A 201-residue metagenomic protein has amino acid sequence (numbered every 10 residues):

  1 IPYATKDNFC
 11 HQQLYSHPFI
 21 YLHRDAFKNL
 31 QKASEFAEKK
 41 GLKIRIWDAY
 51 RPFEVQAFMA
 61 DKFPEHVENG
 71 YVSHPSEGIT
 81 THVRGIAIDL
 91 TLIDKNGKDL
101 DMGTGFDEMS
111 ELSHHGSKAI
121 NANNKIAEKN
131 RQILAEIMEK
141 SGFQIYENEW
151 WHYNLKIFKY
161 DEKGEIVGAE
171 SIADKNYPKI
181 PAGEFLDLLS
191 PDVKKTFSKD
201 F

Functional and structural regions predicted by a protein language model:
I1-A49, M59-N148, N154-F201: Extracytoplasmic cell-surface/polysaccharide-interacting catalytic and binding patches
P52: Segments that shape or occlude catalytic/ligand-binding pockets
V55: Short, well-ordered surface patches within globular domains
